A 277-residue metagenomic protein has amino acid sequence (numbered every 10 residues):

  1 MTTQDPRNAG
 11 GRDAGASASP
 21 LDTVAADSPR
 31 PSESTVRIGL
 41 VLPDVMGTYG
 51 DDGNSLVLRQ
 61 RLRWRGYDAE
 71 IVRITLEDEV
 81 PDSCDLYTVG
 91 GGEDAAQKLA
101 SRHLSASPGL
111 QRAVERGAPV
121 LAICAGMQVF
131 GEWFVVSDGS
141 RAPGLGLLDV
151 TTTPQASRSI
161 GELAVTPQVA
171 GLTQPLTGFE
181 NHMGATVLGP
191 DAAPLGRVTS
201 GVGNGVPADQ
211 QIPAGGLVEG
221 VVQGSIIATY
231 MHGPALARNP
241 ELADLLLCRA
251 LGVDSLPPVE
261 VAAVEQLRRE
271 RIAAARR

Functional and structural regions predicted by a protein language model:
M1-E115, T151, A237-R277: N-terminal beta1-alpha1 cap of cysteine-dependent amidohydrolase-like domains
V36, G171-L176, V222-I227: Beta-strand-turn-beta hairpins that frame and shape the catalytic cleft of phosphate-ester-processing enzymes
L40, I71-R73, L147, G178-E180 (+1 more regions): Conserved beta-strand scaffold positions in the cores of enzyme catalytic domains, especially in NTP/NDP-utilizing
L42-D44, M183-A185, G233-A235: Glycine-rich beta-alpha junction loops
L86-G90, L121, Y230: Structural motif
D94-V169, T173: Cysteine-nucleophile active-site neighborhood
D138-E219: Pocket-forming structural segment of enzyme catalytic cores
I212-R249: A glycine-centered loop/beta-turn motif at secondary-structure junctions
